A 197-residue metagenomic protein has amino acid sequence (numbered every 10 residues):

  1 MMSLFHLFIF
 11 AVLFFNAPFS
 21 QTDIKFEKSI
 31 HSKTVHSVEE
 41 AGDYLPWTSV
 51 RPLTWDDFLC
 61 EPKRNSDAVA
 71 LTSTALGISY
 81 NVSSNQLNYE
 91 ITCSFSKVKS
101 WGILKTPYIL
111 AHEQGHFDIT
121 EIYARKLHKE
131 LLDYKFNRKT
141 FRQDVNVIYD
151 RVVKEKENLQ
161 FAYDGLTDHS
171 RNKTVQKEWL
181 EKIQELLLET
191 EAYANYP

Functional and structural regions predicted by a protein language model:
M1-F26: Bacterial Sec-dependent N-terminal signal peptides
H6-F10, N16, W101, R125 (+1 more regions): A structural preference for long, well-packed, hydrophobic secondary-structure segments
I9, V98, F161: Residue-level marker of positions within ordered structural domains that often coincide with functionally constrained
A17, N81-S83, S96-V98: Generic structural motif
K25-L71, A75-N85, N137-P197: Metalloprotease/metallohydrolase-associated module, dominated by Zn2+-dependent proteases
N88-H128: Mid-length scaffold segments of soluble, non-membrane domains
L104-L110, K135-Q143: Short, surface-exposed loop/turn segments at secondary-structure junctions
I119-L132, F136, E157, F161: Sec-exported extracytoplasmic/periplasmic mature domains
